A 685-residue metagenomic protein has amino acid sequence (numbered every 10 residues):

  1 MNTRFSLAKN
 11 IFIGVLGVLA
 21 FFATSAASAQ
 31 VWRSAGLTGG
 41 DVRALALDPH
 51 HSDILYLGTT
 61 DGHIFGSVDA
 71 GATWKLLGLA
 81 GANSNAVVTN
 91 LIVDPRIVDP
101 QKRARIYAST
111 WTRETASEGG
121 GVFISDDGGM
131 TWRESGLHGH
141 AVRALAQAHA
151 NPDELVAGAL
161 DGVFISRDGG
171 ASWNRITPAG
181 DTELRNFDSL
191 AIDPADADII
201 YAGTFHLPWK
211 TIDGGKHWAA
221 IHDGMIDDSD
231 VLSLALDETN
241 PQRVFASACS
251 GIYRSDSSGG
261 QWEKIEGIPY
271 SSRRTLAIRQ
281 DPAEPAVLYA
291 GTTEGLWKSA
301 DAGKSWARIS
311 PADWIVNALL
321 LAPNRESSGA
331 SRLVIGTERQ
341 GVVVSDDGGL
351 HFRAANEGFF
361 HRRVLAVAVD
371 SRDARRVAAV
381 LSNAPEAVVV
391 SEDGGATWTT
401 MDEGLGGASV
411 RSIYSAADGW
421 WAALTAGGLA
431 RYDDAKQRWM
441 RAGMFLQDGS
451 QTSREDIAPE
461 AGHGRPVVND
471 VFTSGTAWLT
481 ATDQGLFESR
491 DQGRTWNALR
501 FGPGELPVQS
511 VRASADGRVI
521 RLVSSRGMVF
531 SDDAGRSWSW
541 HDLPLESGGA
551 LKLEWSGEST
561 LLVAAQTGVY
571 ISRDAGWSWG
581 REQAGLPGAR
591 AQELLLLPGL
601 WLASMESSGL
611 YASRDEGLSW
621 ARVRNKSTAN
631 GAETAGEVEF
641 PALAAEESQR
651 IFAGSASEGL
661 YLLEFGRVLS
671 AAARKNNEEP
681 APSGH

Functional and structural regions predicted by a protein language model:
F5-F21, A26-H685: Extracellular glycan-interacting surfaces
